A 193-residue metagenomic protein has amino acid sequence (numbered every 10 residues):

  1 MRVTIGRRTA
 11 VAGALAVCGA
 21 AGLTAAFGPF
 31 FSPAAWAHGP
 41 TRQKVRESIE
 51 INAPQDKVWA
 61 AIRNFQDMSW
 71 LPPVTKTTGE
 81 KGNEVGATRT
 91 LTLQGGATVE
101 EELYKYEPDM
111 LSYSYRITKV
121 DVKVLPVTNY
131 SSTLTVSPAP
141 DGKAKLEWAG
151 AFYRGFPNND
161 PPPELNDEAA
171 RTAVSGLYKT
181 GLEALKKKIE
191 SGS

Functional and structural regions predicted by a protein language model:
I5-L15, G22: N-terminal export leaders
L23, F30-G82: Hydrophobic ligand-binding cavity/cleft-lining segments
E47-I49, V99-K105, N129-P138: Hydrophobic/aromatic beta-strand elements that line small-molecule binding cavities or substrate pockets in beta-rich
V58-I62, M68, R89, L103 (+3 more regions): Hydrophobic pocket/interface hotspot
Q66-E100, P108-M110: Short beta-edge strand/loop motif at the mouth of beta-sheet-based domains
M110-K119: Short, solvent-exposed secondary-structure boundary/capping segments
V120-G176: Beta-strand/loop substructures that line and gate deep hydrophobic ligand-binding cavities in soluble
E183-S193: Short, highly charged C-terminal tails/helix-capping segments
